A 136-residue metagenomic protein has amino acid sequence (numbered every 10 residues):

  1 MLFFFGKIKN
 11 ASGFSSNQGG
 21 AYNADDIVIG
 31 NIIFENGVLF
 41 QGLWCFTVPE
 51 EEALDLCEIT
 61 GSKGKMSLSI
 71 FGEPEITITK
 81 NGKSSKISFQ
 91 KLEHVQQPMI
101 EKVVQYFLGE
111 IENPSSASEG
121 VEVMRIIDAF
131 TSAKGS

Functional and structural regions predicted by a protein language model:
M1, Q96-I100, G120-V123: A structural signal for well-ordered alpha-helical scaffolds and beta->alpha junctions
L2-E73, I100-I111: Contiguous beta-strand/loop segments that form the cofactor/metal-binding neighborhood of enzyme cores
I32-N36, I78-K83: Short acidic, glycine-rich loop/turn motifs
E35, V103-S136: C-terminal helix-rich "cap/oligomerization" subdomain common to oxidoreductases
G42-W44, S67-I70, T79, K83-E93: Short amphipathic beta-strand/extended segments with alternating polar/hydrophobic composition
T60-K63, S88-F89, K134-S136: Juxtamembrane/interface motifs at transmembrane-helix termini
F89-E101, S115: Active-site loop of classical SDR/Rossmann-like NAD(P)-dependent oxidoreductases, centered on the catalytic Tyr-X3-Lys
